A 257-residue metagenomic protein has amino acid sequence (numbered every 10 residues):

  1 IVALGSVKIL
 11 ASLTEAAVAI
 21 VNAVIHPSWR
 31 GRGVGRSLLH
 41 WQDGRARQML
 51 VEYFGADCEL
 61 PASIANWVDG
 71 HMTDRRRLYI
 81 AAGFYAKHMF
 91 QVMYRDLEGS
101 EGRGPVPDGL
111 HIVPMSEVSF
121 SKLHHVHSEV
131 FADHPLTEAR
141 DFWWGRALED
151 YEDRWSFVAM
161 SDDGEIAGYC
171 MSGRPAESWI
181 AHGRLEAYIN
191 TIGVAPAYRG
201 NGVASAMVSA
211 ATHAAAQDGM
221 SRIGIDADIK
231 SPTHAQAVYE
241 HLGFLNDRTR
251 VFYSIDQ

Functional and structural regions predicted by a protein language model:
G5-T14, A132-I192: A conserved beta-strand-loop-helix scaffold within acyl/acetyltransferase catalytic domains
A11-T14, V18-P107, V251-I255: Acyl-donor-binding surface of acyltransferase catalytic domains
V21, I64-N66, I189, I223-A227: Conserved hydrophobic beta-strand within the GNAT/NAT acetyltransferase core sheet that lines the active-site cleft
G31-Q48, T191-V194, G200-Q217, R222 (+1 more regions): Conserved acetyl-CoA-binding loop-helix of GNAT-fold acetyltransferases
Q42, L123-H127: Hydrophobic alpha-helical core bundles mediating ligand binding, dimerization, or RNAP-core interactions
Q91-V113, S221-Q236, L242-Q257: C-terminal "cap" of GNAT-fold acetyltransferases
H111-L123: A short beta-loop-alpha structural element at the N-terminal edge of CoA-dependent acyl/N-acetyltransferase catalytic
L123, H134-L136, I166-C170, S178-G183 (+4 more regions): Extended hydrophobic-aromatic, low-complexity segments
